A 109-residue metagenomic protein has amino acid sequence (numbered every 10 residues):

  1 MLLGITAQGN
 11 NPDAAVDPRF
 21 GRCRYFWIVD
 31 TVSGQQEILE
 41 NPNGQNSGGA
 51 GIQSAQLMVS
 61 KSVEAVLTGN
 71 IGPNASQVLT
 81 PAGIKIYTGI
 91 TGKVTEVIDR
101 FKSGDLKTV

Functional and structural regions predicted by a protein language model:
L2-N43: N-terminal first-folded block
A7, P12-A14, A65, T80 (+1 more regions): Domain-level signature for proteins that mediate thiol-based redox and metal-cofactor handling
A7-G9, G69-N70, I90-T91: Short secondary-structure boundary segments
V29-V32, Q36-Q45, Q77-I86, I90: Internal alpha/beta domain cores that form substrate/cofactor-binding pockets in large enzymes and binding proteins
L39-E64: Compact, glycine-rich, soluble single-domain proteins
L67-T68, I86: Conserved SAM-binding loop
P73-V109: C-terminal structural segments of small proteins and small subunits
